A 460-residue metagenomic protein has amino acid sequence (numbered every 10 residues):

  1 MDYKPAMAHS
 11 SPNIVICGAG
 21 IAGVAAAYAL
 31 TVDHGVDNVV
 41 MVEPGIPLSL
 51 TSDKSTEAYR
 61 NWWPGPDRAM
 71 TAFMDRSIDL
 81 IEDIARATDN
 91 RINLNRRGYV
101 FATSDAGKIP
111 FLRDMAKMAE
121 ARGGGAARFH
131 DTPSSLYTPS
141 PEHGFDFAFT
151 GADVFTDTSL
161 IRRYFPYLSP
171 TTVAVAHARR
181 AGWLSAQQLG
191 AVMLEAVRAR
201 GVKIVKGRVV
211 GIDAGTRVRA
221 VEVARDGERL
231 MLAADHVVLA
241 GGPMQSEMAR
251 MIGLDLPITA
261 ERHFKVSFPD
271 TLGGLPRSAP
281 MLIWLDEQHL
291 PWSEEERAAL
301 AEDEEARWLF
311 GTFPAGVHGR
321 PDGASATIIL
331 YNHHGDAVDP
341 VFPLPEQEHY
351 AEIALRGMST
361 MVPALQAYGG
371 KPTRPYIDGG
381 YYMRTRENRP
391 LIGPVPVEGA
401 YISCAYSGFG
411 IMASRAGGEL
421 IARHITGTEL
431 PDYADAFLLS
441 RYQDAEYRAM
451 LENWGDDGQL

Functional and structural regions predicted by a protein language model:
A6-A22, V40: Beta1/beta-strand and adjacent pyrophosphate-binding region of the FAD-binding site in flavoprotein oxidoreductases
T31-D53: Glycine-rich FAD pyrophosphate-binding loop
E57-L160, Y164, P314-V317: Dinucleotide-binding Rossmann-like beta1-alpha1 core, especially the glycine-rich loop that anchors the ADP
A72-D75, A102-I109, A176-E195, P343-E352 (+2 more regions): Short beta-strand to alpha-helix junction loop
F147-R163, A337, E348-R415, E419-I425 (+2 more regions): Flavin (FAD/FMN) cofactor-binding core of flavoprotein oxidoreductases
S169-T171, V175-H236, A240-P243: Helical element adjacent to the flavin cofactor pocket in flavoenzyme catalytic cores
G227-A299: Central helical "cap/lid" subdomain
T271-E398: Active-site lid/adjacent beta-loop-alpha segment flanking the redox-cofactor pocket in flavoenzymes
